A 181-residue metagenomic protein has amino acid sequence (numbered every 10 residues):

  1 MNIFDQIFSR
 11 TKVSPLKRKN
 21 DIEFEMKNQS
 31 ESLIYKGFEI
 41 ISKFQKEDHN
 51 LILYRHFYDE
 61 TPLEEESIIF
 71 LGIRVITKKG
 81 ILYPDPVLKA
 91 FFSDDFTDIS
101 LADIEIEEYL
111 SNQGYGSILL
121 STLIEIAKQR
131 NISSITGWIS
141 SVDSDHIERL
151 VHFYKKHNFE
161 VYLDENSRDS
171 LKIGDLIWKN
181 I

Functional and structural regions predicted by a protein language model:
M1-S111, S121, E125-W138, E148 (+1 more regions): Non-catalytic substrate-recognition and accessory regions of acyl/acetyltransferase enzymes
G114: Glycine-rich phosphate-binding loop
S117: Residues forming the Rossmann-fold NAD(P)(H) cofactor-binding site
